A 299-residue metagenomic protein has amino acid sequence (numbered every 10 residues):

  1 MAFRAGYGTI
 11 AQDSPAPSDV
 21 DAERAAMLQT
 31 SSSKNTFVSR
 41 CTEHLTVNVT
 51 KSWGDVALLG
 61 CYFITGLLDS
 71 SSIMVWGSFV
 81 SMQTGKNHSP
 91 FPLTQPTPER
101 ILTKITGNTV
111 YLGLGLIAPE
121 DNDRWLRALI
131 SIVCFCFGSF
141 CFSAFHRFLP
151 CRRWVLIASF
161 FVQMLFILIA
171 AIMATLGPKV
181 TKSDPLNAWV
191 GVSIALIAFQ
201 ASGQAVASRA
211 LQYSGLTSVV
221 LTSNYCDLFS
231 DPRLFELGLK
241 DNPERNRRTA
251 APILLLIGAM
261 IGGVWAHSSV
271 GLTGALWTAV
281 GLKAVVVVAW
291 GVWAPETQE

Functional and structural regions predicted by a protein language model:
M1-T42, E299: Intrinsically disordered, low-complexity terminal tails of fungal membrane proteins
T36-V56, S139-F161, A207-S214, P232-A251 (+2 more regions): Helix-loop boundary elements of multi-pass alpha-helical membrane proteins
A57, C61-T65, I130, C134-G138 (+9 more regions): Alpha-helical transmembrane segments in multi-pass membrane proteins
L58-V80, N87, Q95-L102, F166 (+2 more regions): Hydrophobic core of transmembrane alpha-helices in multi-pass small-molecule transporters, especially MFS/SLC-type
V80-F91, T103-V110, L114, L196-G258: Substrate-agnostic recognition of the 12-TM MFS/MFS-like secondary transporter fold
L112-F148, L237-S268: Selective hydrophobic functional segments
C151-A158, V264-G281: A membrane-interface helix-boundary motif in multi-pass transporters
F161-L186, V287-A294: C-terminal ends and interior cores of transmembrane alpha-helices in multi-pass membrane transporters/permeases
